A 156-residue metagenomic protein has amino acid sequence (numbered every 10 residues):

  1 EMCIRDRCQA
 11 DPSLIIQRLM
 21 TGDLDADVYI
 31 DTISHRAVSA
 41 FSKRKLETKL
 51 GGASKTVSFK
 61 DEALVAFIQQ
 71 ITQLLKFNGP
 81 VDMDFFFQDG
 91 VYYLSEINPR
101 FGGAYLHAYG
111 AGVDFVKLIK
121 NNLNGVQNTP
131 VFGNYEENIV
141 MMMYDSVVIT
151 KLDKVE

Functional and structural regions predicted by a protein language model:
E1, R5-I71, L75, F86-F87 (+1 more regions): Phosphate-binding site of ATP-dependent enzymes
K49-L50, F59-E156: ATP-dependent carboxylate activation and anion-phosphoryl transfer catalytic cores that bind Mg-ATP to form
